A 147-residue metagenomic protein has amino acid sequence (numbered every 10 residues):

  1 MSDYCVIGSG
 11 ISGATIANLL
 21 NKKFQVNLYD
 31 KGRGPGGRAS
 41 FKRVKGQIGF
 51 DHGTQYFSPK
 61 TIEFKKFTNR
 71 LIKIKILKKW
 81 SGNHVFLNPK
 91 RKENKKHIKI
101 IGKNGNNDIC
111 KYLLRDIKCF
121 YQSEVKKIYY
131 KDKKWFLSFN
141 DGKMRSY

Functional and structural regions predicted by a protein language model:
S2, N140-Y147: Core beta-strand elements of the Rossmann-like FAD/NAD(P) dinucleotide-binding domain in flavoenzyme oxidoreductases
C5-S9, N18-K45: Glycine-rich FAD pyrophosphate-binding loop
G13-A14: N-terminal Rossmann-fold NAD(P) dinucleotide-binding loop
L19, S40-V85: N-terminal FAD cofactor-binding segment of flavoenzymes
Y56-I62, V85-L114: Short beta-strand to alpha-helix junction loop
Y121-F136: A conserved short coil-to-beta-strand element within the FAD-binding core of flavoproteins
